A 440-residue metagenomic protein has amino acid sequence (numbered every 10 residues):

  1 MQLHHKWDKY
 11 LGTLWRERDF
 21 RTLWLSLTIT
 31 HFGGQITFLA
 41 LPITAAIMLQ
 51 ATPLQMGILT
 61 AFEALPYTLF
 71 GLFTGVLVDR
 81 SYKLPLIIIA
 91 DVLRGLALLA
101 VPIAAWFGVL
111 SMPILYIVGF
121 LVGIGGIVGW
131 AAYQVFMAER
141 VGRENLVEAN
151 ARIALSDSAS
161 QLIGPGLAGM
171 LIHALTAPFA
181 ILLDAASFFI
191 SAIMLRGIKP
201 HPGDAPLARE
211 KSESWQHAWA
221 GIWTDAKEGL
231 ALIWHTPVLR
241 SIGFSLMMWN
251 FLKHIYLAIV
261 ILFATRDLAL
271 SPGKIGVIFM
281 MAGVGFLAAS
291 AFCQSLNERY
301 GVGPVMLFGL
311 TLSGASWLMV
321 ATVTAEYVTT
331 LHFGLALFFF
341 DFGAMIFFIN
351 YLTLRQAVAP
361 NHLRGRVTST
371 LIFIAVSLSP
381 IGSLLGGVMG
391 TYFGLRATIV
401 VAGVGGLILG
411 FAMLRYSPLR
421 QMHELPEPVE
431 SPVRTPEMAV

Functional and structural regions predicted by a protein language model:
M1-V440: Alpha-helical transmembrane-bundle signature of multi-pass membrane transport and export proteins
